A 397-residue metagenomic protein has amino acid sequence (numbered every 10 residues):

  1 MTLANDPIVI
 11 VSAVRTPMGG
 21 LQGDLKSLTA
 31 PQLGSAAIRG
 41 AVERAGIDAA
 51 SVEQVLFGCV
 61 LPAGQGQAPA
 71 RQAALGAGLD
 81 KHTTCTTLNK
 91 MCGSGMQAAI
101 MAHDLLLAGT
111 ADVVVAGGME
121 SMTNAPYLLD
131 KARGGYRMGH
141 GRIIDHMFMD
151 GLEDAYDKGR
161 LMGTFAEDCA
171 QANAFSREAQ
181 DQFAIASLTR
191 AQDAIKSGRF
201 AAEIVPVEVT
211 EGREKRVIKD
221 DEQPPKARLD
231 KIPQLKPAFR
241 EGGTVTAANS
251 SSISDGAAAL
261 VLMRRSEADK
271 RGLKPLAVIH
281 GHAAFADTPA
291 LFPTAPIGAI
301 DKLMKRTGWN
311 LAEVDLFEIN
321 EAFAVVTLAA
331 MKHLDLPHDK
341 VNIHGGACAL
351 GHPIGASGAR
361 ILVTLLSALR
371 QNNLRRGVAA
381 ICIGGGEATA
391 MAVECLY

Functional and structural regions predicted by a protein language model:
M1-T29, L229-T294, G298, K305-R306 (+4 more regions): Condensing-enzyme catalytic core mediating Claisen C-C bond formation in acyl metabolism
T2-Q65, P69-A77, T84, D168-R177 (+5 more regions): Conserved active-site "lid/cap" helical segment
V14-T16, S27-S35, R44, A179-K270 (+1 more regions): N-terminal extracellular/periplasmic Venus flytrap/periplasmic-binding protein-like
C59-V114, Y156-T164, K226-S252, H333-R360 (+2 more regions): Conserved catalytic cysteine-centered active-site region of acyl-thioester-dependent Claisen-condensing enzymes
L88-E120, A170-R199, A259-S266, M331 (+2 more regions): Active-site-proximal alpha-helical scaffold in enzymes
V113-C169: Flexible glycine-/small-residue-enriched beta->alpha junction loops that bind anionic phosphate/pyrophosphate groups
F165-E167, E203, T210, H280-A349: Active-site pocket-lining segment
